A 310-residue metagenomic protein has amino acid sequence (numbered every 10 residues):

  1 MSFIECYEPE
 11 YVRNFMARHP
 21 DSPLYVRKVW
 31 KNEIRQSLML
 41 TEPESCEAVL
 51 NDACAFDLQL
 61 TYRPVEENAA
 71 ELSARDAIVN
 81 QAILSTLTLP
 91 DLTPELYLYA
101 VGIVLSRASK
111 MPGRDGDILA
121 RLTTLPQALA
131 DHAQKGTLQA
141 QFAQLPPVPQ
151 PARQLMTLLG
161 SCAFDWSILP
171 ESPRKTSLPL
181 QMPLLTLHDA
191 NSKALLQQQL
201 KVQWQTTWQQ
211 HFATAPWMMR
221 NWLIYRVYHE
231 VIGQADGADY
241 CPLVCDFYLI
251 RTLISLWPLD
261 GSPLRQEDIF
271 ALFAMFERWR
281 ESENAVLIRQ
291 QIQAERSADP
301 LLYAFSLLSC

Functional and structural regions predicted by a protein language model:
E5-L125: Domain-exit/linker segments immediately C-terminal to small folded modules
Y97-C310: Hydrophobic, aromatic-lined core segments that form the binding pocket/scaffold for planar heteroaromatic ligands
